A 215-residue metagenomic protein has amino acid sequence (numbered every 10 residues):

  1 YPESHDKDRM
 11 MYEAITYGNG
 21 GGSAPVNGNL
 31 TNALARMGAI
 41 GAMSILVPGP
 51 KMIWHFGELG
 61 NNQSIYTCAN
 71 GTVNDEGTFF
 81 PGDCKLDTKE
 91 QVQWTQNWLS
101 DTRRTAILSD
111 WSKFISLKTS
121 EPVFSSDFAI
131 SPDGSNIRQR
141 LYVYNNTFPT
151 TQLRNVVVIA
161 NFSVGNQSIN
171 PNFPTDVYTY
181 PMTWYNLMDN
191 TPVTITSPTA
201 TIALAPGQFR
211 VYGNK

Functional and structural regions predicted by a protein language model:
Y1-V47, V123-R138: Alpha-amylase-like alpha-glycosidases and glucanotransferases acting on alpha-linked glucans and related
S4-D8, E58-N62, F148-P149, F162-G165 (+1 more regions): Short, solvent-exposed loop/turn segments at secondary-structure junctions
H5, S44, F56-E58, F114 (+2 more regions): Conserved, mostly hydrophobic/aromatic
G22-N32, Q93-T105, S197-A200: Active-site rim elements
G49, I53-F56, N61-V156: Glycan-recognition and catalytic regions of carbohydrate-active enzymes
S163-Y178: Surface-exposed beta-strand/loop patches in extracellular or lumenal glycoproteins
P174-T191: Solvent-exposed beta-hairpin/edge-strand motifs
I195-K215: C-terminal beta-strand-rich structural cap/linker in extracellular carbohydrate-active enzymes
